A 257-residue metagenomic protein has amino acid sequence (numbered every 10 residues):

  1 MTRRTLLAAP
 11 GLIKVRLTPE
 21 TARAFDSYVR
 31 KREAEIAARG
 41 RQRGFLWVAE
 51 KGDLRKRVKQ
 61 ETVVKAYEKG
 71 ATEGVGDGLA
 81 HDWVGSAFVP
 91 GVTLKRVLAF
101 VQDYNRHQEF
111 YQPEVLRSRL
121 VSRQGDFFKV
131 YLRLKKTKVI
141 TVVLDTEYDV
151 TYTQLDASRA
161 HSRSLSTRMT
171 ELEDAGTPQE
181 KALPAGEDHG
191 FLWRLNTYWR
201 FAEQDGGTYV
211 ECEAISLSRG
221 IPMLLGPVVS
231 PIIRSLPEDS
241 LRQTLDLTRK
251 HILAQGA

Functional and structural regions predicted by a protein language model:
M1-P10: N-terminal secretory signal peptides and thylakoid transit peptides that target proteins across membranes
A9-L12, Q204-G206: Generic structural signal for short, solvent-exposed loop/turn connectors between secondary structure elements
K14-P19: Intrinsically disordered, low-complexity regulatory segments in eukaryotic proteins
A22-A257: Eukaryotic helix-grip
